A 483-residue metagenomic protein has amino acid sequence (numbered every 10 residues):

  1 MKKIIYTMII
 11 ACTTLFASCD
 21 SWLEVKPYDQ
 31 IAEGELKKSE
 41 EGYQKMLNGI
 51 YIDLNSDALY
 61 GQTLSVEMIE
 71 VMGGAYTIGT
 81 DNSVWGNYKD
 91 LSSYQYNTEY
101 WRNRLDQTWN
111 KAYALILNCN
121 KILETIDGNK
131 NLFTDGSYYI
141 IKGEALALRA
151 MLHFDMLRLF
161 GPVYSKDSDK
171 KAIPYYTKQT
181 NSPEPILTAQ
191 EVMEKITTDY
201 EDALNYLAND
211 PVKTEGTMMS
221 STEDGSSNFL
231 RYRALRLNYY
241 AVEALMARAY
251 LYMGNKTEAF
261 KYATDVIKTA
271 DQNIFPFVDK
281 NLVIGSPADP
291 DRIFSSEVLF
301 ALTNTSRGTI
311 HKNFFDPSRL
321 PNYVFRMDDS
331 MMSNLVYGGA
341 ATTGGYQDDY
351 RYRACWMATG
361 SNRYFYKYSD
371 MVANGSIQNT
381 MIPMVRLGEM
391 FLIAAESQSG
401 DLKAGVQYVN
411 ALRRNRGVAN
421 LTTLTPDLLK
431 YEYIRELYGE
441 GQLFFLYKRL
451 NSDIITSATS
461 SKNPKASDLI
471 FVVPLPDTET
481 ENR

Functional and structural regions predicted by a protein language model:
M1-D29: Bacterial Sec-dependent N-terminal signal peptides
C19-V71, A263, N304, I455-R483: Membrane-proximal, proline-rich intrinsically disordered regions
L47, I116-C119, M193, Y200 (+3 more regions): Inward-facing hydrophobic residues that define packing positions of alpha-helical scaffold repeats
W85-F160, I186-Q190, E201, Y206-L207 (+5 more regions): Conserved, well-structured interaction surfaces
G136, L159-K195: Short coil/linker segments at helix-helix boundaries
K195, I377, Q398, T422-R483: Long, intrinsically disordered, low-complexity segments
R231-L237, L251-G254, E258-P383, G441 (+3 more regions): Hydrophobic-face positions in mid-chain alpha helices that act as interaction patches
